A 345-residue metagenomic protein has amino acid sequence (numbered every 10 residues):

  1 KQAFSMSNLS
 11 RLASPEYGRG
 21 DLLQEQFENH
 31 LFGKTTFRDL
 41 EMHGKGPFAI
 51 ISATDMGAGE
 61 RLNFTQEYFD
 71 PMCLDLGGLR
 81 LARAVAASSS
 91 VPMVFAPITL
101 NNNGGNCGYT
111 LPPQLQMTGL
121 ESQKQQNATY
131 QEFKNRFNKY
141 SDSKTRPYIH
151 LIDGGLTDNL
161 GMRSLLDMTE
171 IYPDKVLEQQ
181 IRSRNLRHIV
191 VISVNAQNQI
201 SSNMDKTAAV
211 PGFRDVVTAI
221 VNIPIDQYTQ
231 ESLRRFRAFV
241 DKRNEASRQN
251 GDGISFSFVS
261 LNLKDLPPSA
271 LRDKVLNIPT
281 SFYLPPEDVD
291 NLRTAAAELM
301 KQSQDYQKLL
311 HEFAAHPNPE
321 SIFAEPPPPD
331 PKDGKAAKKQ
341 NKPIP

Functional and structural regions predicted by a protein language model:
K1-P345: Catalytic domains of lipid- and phosphate-ester/thioester hydrolases
